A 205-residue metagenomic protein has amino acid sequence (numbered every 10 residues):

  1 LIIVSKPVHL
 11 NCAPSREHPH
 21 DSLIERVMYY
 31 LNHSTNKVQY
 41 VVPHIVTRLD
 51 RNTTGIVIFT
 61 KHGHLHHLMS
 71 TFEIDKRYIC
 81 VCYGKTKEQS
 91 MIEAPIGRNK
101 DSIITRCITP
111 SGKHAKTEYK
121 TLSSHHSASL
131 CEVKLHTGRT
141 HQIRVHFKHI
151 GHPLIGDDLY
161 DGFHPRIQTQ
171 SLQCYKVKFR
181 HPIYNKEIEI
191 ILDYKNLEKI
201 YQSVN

Functional and structural regions predicted by a protein language model:
L1-N205: RNA pseudouridine synthases
